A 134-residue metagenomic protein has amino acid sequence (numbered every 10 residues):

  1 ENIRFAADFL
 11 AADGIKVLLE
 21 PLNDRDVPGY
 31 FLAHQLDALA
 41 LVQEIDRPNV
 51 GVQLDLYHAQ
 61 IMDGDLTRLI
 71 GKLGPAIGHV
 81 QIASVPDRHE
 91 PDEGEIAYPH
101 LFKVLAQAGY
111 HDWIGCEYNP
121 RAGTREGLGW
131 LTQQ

Functional and structural regions predicted by a protein language model:
E1-G51, I61: Active-site acidic/histidine proton-transfer and metal-coordination neighborhood in alpha/beta enzyme cores
A7-D13, V42-R47, R68-I77, P99-Y110 (+1 more regions): Acidic (Asp/Glu)-rich catalytic clusters
V17-L19, V50-L54, G78-I82, D112-C116: Hydrophobic faces of well-ordered beta-strands that scaffold small-molecule active sites in alpha/beta enzyme cores
P21-R25, L56-H58, S84-P86, Y118-A122: Active-site-proximal loop/turn and secondary-structure-junction residues that shape catalytic pockets, frequently
V27-I45, Q60-G74, P91-E95, T124-T132: Distinct, well-ordered alpha-helical segments
P75-H89: A short, conserved beta-to-alpha structural element at the edge of catalytic cores that scaffolds binding
V104, A108, N119-Q134: Aromatic-rich peripheral "rim/lid" segments of glycoside hydrolase catalytic domains that contact and position glycan
